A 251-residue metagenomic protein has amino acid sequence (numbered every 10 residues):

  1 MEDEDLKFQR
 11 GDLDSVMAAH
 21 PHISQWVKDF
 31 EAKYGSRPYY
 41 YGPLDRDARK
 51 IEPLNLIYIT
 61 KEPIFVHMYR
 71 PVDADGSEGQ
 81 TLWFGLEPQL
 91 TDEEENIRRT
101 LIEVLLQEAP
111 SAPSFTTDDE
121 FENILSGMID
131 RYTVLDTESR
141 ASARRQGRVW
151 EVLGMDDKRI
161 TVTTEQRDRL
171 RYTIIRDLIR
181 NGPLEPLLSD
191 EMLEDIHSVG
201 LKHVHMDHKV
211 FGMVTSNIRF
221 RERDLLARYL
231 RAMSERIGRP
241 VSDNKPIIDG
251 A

Functional and structural regions predicted by a protein language model:
E2-W26, I97-T100, D118, E122-L125: Non-catalytic terminal/linker segments enriched in charged/polar, low-complexity residues
E4, D14, A18-V27, E31-Y39 (+3 more regions): N-terminal "pre-motor" subdomain/linker immediately upstream of P-loop NTPase catalytic cores
F84-E87, D92, N96-A112: Phosphate/adenylate-binding glycine loop and adjacent helical scaffold
L101-D177: Long, charged, helix-rich clamp/arm modules that form nucleic acid-engaging surfaces of large nucleic-acid-processing
